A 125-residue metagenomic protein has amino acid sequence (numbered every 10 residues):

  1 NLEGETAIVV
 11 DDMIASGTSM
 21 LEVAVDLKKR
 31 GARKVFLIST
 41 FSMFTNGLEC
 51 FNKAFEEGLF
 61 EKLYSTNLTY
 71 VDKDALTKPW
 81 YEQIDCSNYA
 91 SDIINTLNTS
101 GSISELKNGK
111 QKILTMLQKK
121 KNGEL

Functional and structural regions predicted by a protein language model:
N1-L125: PRPP-associated nucleotide enzymes
